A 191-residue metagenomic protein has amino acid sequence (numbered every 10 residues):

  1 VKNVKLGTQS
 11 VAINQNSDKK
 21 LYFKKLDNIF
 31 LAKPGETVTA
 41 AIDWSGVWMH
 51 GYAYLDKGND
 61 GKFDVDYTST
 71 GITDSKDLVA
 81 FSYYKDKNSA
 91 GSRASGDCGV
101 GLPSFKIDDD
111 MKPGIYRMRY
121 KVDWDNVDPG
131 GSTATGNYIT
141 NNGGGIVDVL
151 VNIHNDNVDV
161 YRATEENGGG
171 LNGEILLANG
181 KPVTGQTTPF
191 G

Functional and structural regions predicted by a protein language model:
V1-G191: A broad "non-catalytic interaction surface" signal
